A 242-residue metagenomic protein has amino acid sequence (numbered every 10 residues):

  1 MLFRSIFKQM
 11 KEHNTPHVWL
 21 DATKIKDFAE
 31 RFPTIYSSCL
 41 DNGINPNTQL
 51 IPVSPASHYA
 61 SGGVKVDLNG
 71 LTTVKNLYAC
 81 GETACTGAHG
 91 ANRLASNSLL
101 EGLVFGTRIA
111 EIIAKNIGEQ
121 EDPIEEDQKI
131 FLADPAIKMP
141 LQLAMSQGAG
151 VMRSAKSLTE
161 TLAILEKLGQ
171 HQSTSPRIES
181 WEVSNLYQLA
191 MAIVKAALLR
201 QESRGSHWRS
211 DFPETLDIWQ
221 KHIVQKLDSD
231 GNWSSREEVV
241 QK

Functional and structural regions predicted by a protein language model:
M1-I51, L103, I112-G118: An anion/pyrophosphate-binding glycine-rich loop and adjacent beta-alpha core in soluble alpha-beta enzymes
S5-Q9, T15, Y59, K65-A79 (+1 more regions): Glycine- and aromatic-enriched mobile tails/lids
T34-Y78: FAD/FMN-dependent oxidoreductases across multiple families
